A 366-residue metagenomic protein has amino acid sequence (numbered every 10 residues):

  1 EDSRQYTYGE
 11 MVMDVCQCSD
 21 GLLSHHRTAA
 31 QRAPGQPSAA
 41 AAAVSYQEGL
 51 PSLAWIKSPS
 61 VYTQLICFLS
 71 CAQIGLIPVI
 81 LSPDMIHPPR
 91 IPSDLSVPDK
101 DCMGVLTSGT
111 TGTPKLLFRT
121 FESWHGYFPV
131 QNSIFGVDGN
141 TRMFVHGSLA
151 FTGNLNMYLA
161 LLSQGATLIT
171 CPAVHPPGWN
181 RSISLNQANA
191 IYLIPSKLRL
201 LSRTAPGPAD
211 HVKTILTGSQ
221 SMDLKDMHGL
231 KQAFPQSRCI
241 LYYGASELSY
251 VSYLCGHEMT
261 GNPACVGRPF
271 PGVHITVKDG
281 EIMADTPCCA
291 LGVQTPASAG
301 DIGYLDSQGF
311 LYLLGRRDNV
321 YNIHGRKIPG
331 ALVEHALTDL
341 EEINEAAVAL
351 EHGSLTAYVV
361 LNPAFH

Functional and structural regions predicted by a protein language model:
R4-Y6, D20-D84, V145-S148, K327: Conserved AMP-binding/adenylate-forming
T7, C102-P129: Conserved AMP-binding A3 loop
S58-P59, L76-I91, A166-N186, P195-K197 (+1 more regions): ATP-dependent adenylate-forming carboxylate-activation enzymes
P92-L106, G136-M143: Conserved pre-ATP/AMP-binding loop-to-beta segment of ANL
H125-R142, A150-A190: Conserved AMP-binding/adenylation subdomain of ANL enzymes
A190, S202-G261: Gly/Ser/Thr-rich phosphate-binding loop
H274-P296, I302-Y304, F310, Y358-V360: AMP-binding/adenylate-forming core of the ANL superfamily
I302-H366: AMP-binding/adenylate-forming catalytic core of the ANL superfamily
